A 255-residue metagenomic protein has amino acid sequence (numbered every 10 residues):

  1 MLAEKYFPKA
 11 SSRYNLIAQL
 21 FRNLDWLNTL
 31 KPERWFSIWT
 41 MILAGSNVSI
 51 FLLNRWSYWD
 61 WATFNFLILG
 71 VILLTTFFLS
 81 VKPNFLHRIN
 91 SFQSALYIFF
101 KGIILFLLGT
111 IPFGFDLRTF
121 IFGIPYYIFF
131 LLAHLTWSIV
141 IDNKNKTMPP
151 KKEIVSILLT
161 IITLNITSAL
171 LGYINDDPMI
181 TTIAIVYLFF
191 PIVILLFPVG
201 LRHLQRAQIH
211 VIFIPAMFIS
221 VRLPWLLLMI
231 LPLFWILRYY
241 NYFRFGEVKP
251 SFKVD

Functional and structural regions predicted by a protein language model:
M1-I124: N-terminal topogenic module of multi-pass integral membrane proteins
L2-L24, I121-T163: Charge-rich cytosolic interhelical loops and cytosolic tails of multi-pass membrane proteins
N28-W39, I89-L96, I141-T163, G200-I214: Cytoplasm-facing juxtamembrane segments at the starts of transmembrane helices in multi-pass membrane proteins
G45-I68, G109-I128, M148-P150, T167-Y187 (+2 more regions): Membrane-helix interface and helix-disruption motif detector
L69-T76, Y127-W137, I230-W235: Hydrophobic cores of alpha-helical transmembrane segments in multi-pass inner/ER membrane proteins, independent
T75-I89, T136-T147, L195-G200: C-terminal ends of transmembrane helices
I154-S168, P178-F197: Alpha-helical membrane segments in multi-pass integral membrane proteins
A184-D255: C-terminal transmembrane-bundle signature of multipass membrane proteins, characterized by strong activation on
